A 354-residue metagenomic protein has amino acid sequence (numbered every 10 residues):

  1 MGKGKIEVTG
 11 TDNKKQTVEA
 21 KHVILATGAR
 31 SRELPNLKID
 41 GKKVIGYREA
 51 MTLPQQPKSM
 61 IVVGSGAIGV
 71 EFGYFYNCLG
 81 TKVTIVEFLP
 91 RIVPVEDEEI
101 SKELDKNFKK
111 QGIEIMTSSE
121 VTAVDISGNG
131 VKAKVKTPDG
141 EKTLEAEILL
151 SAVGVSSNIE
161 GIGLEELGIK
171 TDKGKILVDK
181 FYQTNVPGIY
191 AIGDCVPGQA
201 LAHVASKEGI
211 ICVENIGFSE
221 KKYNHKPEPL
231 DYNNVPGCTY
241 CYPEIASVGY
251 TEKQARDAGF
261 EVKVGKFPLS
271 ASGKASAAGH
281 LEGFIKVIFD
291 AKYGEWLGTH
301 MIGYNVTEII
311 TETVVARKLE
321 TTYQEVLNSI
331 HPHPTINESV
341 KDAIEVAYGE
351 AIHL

Functional and structural regions predicted by a protein language model:
G2, I6-E33, I45, T52: Glycine-rich active-site/cofactor-binding loop and its immediate structural neighborhood
K3, A20, G41, Q56-S59 (+4 more regions): Phosphate-coordination loops involved in phosphoryl transfer and adenosine-cofactor binding
D12-H22, D139-I148, N185: Core beta-strand elements of the Rossmann-like FAD/NAD(P) dinucleotide-binding domain in flavoenzyme oxidoreductases
T27-V86, Q111-I115, E165-L167, T171-N185: Glycine-rich dinucleotide-binding loop and its adjacent helix/turn
G28-A29, T137, L150, G154-V155: Short glycine-/small-residue-rich Rossmann-like dinucleotide-binding loops
D40-P57, T143-N224, E308: FAD-site-proximal beta/loop scaffold in flavoenzymes
M51-T52, P57-I61, A67-E141, G198-S206 (+1 more regions): Rossmann-like dinucleotide-binding cores of NAD(P)H-dependent redox enzymes
V235, Y240-L354: Flexible, glycine-rich terminal cap/loop adjacent to redox cofactors in electron-transfer oxidoreductases
